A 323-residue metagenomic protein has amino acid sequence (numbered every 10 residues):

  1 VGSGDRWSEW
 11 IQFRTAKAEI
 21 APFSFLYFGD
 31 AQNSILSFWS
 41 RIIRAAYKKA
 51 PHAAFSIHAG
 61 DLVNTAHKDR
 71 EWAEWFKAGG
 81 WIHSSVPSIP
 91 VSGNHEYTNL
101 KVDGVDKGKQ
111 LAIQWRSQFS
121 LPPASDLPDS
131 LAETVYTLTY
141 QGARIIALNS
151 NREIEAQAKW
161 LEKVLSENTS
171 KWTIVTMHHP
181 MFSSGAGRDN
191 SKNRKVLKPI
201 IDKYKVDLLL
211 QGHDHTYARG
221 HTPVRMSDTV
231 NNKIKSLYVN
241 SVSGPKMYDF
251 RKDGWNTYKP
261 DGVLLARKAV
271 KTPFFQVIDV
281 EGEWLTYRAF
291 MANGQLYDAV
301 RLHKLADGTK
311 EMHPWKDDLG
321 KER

Functional and structural regions predicted by a protein language model:
V1-Q12, R70-T169, R188, V196 (+2 more regions): Extended active-site neighborhood of metal-dependent phosphoesterases/phosphodiesterases
V1-Y27, Q32, K48-K49, K271 (+1 more regions): Acidic, histidine-bearing metal-coordination/catalytic regions of metal-dependent phosphoesterases
A21-S24, P51-S56, H83-I89, Y140-R144 (+4 more regions): Loop/turn elements at helix/coil->beta-strand transitions in domains of secreted/extracellular proteins
A21-V91, E96-Y97: Conserved, compact domain cores that house catalytic/ligand-binding motifs in diverse enzymes and effector modules
P22-F23, L36, N94-T98, V135 (+5 more regions): Membrane-interface helix/loop caps of multi-pass membrane proteins
Y27-G29, F55-D61, P87-N94, L148-N149 (+3 more regions): Active-site neighborhood of phospho(di)ester-bond hydrolases with catalytic His/Asp-centered motifs
S37-F38, Q114-S117, A156-K159, Q295-H303: A short, polar/proline- and glycine-enriched secondary-structure boundary/capping micro-motif
N168-L209, V230-N231, N256-Y258: Active-site-proximal segments of metal-dependent phosphoesterases and phosphodiesterases across multiple
